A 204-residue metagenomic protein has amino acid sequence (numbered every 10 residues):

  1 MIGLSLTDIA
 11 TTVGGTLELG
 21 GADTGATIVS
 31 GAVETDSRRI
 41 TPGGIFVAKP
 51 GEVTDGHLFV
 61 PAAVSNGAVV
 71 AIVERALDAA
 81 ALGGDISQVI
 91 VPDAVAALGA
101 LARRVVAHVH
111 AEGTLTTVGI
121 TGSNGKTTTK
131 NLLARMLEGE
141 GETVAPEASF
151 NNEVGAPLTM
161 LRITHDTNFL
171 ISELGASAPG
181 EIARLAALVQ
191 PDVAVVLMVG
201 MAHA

Functional and structural regions predicted by a protein language model:
M1-G119, T128-E140, L161: Short, basic phosphate-binding NTP loop
A97-A204: Phosphate-binding loop of NTP-binding sites
